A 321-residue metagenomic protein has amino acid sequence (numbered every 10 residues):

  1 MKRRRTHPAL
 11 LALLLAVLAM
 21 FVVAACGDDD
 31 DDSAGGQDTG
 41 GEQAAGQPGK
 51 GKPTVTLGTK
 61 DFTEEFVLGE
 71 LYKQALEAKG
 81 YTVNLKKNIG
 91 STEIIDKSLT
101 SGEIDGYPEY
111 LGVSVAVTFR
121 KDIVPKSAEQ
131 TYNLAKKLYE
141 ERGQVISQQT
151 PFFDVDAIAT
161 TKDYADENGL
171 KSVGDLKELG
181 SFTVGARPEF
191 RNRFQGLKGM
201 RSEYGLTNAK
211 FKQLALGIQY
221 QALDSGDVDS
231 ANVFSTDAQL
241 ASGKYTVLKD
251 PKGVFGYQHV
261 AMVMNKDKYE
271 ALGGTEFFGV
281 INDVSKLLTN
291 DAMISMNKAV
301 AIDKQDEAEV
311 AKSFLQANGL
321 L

Functional and structural regions predicted by a protein language model:
F21-A25: C-terminal motif of bacterial Sec signal peptides marking the signal peptidase cleavage site
C26-K50: Short, low-complexity, disordered segments immediately C-terminal to signal peptides in bacterial exported proteins
G51-E64, Y81-K87, G180-A186: Short, well-ordered beta-strand elements
Y72-K79, G174-F182, F190-K210: Ligand-binding cleft/hinge of the Venus flytrap
L85-K97, A209-Q221: Short helix-initiation/N-cap motifs at beta->coil->alpha
T118-S127, Y132-S147, S225-D227, Q239-G253: Ligand-binding "clamshell"
A128-V184, K286-N290: A conserved helix-loop-strand patch within extracytoplasmic ligand-binding domains of the periplasmic binding
D156-D166, H259-G273: A bilobed periplasmic-binding-protein/Venus flytrap-type ligand-binding module shared by bacterial periplasmic
